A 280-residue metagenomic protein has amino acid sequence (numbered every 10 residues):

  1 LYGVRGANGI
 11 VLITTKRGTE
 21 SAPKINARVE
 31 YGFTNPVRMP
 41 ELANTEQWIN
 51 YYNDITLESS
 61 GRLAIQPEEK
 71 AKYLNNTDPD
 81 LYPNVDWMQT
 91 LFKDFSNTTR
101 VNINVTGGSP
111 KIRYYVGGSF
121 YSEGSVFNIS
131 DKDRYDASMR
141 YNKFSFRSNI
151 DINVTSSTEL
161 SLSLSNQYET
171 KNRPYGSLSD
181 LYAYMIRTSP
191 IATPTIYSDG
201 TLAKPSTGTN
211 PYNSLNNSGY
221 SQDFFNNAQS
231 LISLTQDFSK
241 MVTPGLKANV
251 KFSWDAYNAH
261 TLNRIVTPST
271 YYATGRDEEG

Functional and structural regions predicted by a protein language model:
Y2-T235, S239: Membrane-proximal, glycine/serine-rich, low-complexity loop/turn segments characteristic of large bacterial
A27, K247-A256: Extended hydrophobic secondary-structure segments that form protein cores and membrane-embedded regions
S233-T235, S239-K251: Charge-patterned, long linear interaction tracts outside catalytic cores
Y257-V266: Carboxylate/His-rich catalytic cores and anion/metal-binding grooves
V266-D277: Solvent-exposed, glycine/polar-rich loop segments of beta-barrel outer-membrane systems
